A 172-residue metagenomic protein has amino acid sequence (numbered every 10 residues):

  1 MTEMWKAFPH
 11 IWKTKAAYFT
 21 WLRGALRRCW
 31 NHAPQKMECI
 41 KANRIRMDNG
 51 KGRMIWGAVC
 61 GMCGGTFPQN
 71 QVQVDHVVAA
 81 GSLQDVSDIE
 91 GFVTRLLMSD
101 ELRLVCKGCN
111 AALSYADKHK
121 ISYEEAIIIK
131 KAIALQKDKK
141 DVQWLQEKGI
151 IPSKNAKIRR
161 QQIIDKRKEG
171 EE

Functional and structural regions predicted by a protein language model:
M1-T2, V74-D75, K168-E172: Polar low-complexity intrinsically disordered regions
T2-G64, Q84, I89-M98: Short, charged surface segments at domain edges that flank catalytic/cofactor-binding sites
V59, Q73, V105: The −1 position to Zn-ligating cysteines in a subset of zinc-ribbon hairpins
G65-E101, D117-H119: Histidine-centered nuclease catalytic patch
M98-E172: A detector for short metal-coordination/catalytic motifs
